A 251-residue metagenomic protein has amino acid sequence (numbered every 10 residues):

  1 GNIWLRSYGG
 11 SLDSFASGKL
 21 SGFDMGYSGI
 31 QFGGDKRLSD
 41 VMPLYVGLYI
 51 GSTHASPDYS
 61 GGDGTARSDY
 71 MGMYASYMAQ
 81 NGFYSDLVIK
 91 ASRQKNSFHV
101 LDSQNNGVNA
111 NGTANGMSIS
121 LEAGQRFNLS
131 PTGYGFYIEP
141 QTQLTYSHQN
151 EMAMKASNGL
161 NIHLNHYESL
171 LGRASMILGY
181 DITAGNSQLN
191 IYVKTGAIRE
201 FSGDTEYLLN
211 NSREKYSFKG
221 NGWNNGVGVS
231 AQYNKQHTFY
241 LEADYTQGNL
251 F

Functional and structural regions predicted by a protein language model:
N2-F251: Membrane translocator/pore-forming domains, dominated by Gram-negative outer-membrane beta-barrels
